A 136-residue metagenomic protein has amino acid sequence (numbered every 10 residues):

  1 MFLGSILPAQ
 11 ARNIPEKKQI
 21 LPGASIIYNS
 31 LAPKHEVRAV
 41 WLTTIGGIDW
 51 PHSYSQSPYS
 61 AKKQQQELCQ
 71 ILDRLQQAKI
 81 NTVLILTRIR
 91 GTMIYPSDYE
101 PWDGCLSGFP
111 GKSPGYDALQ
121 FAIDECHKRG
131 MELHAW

Functional and structural regions predicted by a protein language model:
F2-Q10: C-terminal segment of classical bacterial N-terminal signal peptides
S5, A24, V40, T92 (+1 more regions): Intrinsically disordered, low-complexity regions
A11-Q66: N-terminal carbohydrate-binding accessory modules
G23-I26, K34-V40, I80-R90, A118-W136: Glycine-rich, aromatic-flanked loop segments that form ligand/cofactor-binding clefts across common enzyme folds
W41, I45-W50, Y99-W102, Y116-L119 (+1 more regions): Tryptophan-centric aromatic hotspots in well-structured domains and transmembrane helices
S57-A78, C105-M131: Aromatic- and glycine-enriched glycan-recognition loops and surfaces that form the carbohydrate-binding subsites
A78-P114: Aromatic-lined carbohydrate-binding/catalytic grooves of carbohydrate-active enzymes
